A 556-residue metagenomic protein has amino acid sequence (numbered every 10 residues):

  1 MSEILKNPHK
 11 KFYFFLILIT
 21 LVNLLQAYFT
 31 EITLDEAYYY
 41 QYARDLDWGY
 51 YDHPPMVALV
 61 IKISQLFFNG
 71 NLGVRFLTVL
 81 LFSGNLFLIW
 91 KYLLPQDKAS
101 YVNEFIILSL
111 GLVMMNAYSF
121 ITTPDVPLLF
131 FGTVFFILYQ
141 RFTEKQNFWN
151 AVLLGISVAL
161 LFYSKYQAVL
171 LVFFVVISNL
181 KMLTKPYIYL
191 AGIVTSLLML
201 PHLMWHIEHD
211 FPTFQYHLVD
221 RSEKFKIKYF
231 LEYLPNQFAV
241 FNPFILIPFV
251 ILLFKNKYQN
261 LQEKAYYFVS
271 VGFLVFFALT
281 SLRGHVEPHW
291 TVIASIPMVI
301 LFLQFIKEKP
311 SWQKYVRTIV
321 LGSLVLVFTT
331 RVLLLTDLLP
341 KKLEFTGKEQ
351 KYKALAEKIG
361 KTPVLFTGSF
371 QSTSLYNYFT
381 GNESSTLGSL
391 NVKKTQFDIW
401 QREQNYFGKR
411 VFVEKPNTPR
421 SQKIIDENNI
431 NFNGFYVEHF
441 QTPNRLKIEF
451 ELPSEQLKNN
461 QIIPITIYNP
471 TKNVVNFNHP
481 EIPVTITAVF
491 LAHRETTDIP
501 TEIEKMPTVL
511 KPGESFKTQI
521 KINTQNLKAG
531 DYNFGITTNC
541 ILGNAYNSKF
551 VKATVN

Functional and structural regions predicted by a protein language model:
L16, F105-V113, V158: Short helix- or helix-capping micro-motifs that position conserved polar/aromatic residues at function-defining sites
A27-Y40, W48-V60, F68-L72, D210 (+1 more regions): Extracytoplasmic catalytic/substrate-binding loops of multi-pass membrane glycan-assembly enzymes
D45, L138, W149-K165, F174-I177 (+2 more regions): Membrane-interface alpha helices of multi-pass inner-membrane proteins
F76-Q96, G111, V134: Transmembrane-helix motifs of polytopic, lipid-linked glycan transferases
P95-A99, F135-N150: Membrane-interface transmembrane helices that cradle and orient dolichyl/undecaprenyl
A117-L128: Short acidic/glycine- and proline-prone juxtamembrane loop motifs at membrane-interface regions of multi-pass membrane
L160, V169-E263: Transmembrane-lumen/periplasm boundary regions of multi-pass, lipid-linked membrane glycan transferases
Q313-K361, S369-L390, E414-N417, T442-N444: Membrane-proximal, lumen/periplasm-facing interface regions of secretory-pathway glyco- and lipid-modifying enzymes
